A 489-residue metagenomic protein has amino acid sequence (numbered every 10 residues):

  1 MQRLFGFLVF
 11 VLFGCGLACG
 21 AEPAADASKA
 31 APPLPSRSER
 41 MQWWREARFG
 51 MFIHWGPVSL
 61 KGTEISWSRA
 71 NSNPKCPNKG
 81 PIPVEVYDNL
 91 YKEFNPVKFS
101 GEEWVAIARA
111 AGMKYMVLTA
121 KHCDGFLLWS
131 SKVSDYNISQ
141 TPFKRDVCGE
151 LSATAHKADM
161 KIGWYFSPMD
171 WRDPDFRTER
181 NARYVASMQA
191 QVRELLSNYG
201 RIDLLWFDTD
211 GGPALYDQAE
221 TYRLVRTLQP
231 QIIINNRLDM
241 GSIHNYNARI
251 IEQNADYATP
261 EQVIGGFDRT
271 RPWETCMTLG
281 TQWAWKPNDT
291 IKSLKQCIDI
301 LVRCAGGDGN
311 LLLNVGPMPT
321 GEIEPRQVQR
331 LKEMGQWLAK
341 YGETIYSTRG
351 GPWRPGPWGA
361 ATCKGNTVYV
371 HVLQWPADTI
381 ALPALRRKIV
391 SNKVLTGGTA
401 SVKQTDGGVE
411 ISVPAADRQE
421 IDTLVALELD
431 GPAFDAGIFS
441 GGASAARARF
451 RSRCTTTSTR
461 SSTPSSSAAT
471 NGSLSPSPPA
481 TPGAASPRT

Functional and structural regions predicted by a protein language model:
M1-L4, A108: Positively charged n-region of N-terminal signal peptides that target proteins for export
F5-G6, P57: Intrinsic structural disorder/low-complexity segments
G6-G16: Bacterial N-terminal signal peptides
A21-R488: Mature catalytic domains of secreted/periplasmic carbohydrate-active enzymes
